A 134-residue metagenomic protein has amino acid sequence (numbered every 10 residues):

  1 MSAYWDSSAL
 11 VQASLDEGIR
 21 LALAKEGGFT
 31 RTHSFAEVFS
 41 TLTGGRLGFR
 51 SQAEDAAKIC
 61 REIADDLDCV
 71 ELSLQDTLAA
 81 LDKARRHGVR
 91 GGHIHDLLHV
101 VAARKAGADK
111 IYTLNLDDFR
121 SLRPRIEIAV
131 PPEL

Functional and structural regions predicted by a protein language model:
M1, K25-G28, D66-D68, K105-K110: Short active-site oxyanion
M1-H33, G45-K58, L134: Short, well-structured N-terminal submotif of metal-dependent ribonuclease cores
W5, T30, E71-L72, I94 (+1 more regions): Short beta-strand scaffold positions
L10, S34, D76, L98-H99 (+1 more regions): Alpha-helix capping/helix-boundary segments
V11, L42-R46, L67, G88: Short amphipathic alpha-helical interaction patches enriched in hydrophobic/aromatic residues with interspersed Lys/Arg
S14-L15, L42, N115, R123: Short, flexible helix/strand-to-coil boundary loops that buttress conserved ligand/catalytic motifs in alpha/beta
T32-A36, R61-H87: Acidic catalytic patch
V100-L134: Acidic, PIN/NYN-like endoribonuclease modules and their adjacent C-terminal/linker elements
